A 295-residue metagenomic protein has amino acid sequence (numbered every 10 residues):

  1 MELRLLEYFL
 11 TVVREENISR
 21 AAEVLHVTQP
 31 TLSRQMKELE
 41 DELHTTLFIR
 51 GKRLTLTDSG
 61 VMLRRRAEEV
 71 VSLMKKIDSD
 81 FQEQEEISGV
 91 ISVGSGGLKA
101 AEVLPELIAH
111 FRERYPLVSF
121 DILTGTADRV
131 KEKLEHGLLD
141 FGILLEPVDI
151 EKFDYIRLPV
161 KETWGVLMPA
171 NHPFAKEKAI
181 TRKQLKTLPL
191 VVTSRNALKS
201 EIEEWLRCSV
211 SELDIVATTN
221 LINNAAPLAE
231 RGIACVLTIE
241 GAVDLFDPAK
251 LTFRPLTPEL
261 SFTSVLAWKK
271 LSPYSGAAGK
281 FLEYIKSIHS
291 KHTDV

Functional and structural regions predicted by a protein language model:
L10-T28, R53: Short helix-boundary/capping micro-motifs
E40-D58: A short LG(V/I)-centered, amphipathic sequence patch enriched for acidic residue(s) preceding the LG motif
S88-I150, V210, T218-L221: Central regulatory/effector-binding core of bacterial HTH transcription factors
V103, T252-V295: A late-sequence structural motif
E106-H110, A127-W164, M168, E204 (+2 more regions): Short beta-strand-centered segments that line the small-molecule binding cleft or hinge of alpha/beta clamshell
E151-R157, K161-T163, N220-L271: Beta-alpha-beta core module
F153-W164, M168-L190: Flexible hinge/capping segments at coil-to-helix
L188-S209, Y274-E283, K291-H292: Secondary-structure junction motif
